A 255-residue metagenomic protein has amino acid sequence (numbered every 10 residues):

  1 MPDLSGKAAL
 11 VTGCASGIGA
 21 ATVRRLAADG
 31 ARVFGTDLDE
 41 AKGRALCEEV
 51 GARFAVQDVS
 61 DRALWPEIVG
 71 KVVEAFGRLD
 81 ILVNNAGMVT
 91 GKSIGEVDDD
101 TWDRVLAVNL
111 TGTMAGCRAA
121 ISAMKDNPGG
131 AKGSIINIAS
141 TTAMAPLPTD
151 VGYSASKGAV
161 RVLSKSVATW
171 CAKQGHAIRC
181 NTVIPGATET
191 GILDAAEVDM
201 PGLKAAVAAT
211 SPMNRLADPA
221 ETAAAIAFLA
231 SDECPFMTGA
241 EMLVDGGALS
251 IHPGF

Functional and structural regions predicted by a protein language model:
E40-A41, A55-E67, D99, A220-E221: The beta1-alpha1 cofactor-binding region of Rossmann-like NAD(H)/NADP(H)-dependent oxidoreductases
S93-I94, D98-L106, V207: Substrate-binding pocket helix/loop in short-chain dehydrogenase/reductase
C117, S156, S164: Active-site helix of classical SDR
S122, T169-K173, P235: Alpha-helical segment proximal to the catalytic Tyr-Lys
S140: Residue(s) in the substrate-gating loop at a strand-loop-helix junction that position the organic substrate next
A145, A227, T238-F255: Short C-terminal tail/terminal secondary-structure segment of NAD(P)H-dependent dehydrogenase/reductase domains
Q174-R179, M237-G239: Short, small/polar-rich loop/turn modules that mediate ligand/substrate recognition or access, typified
